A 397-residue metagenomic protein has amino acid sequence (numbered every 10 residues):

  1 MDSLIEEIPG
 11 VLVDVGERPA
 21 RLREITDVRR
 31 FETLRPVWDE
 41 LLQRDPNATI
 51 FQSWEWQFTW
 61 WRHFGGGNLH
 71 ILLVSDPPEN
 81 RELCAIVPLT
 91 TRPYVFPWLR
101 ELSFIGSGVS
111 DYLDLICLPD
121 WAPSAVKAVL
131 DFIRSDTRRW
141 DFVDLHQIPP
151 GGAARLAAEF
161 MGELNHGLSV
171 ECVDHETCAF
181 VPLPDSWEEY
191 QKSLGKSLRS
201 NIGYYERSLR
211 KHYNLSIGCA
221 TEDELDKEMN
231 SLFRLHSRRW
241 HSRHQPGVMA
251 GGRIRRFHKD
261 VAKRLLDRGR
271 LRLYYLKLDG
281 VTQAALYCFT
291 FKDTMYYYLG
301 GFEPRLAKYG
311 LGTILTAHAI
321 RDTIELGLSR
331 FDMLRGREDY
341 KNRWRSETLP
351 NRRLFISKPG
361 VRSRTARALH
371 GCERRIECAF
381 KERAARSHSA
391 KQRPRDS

Functional and structural regions predicted by a protein language model:
D2-E24, V28, T91, A154-E188 (+4 more regions): Active-site/acyl-donor-binding loops of N-acyltransferases
A20-G106, L145-C178, P182-K308, R395-D396: A conserved beta-strand-loop-helix scaffold within acyl/acetyltransferase catalytic domains
G106-R139: A gly/proline- and charged-residue-enriched helix-loop-helix capping module
W121-F132, K308-I320: Conserved acetyl-CoA-binding loop-helix of GNAT-fold acetyltransferases
I133, T137, L265, T323: Hydrophobic pocket-lining residues that define ligand/cofactor binding sites across diverse proteins
R138-Q147, T323-L334: Conserved GNAT acetyl-CoA-binding A-motif
G280, G312, T316-A319, T323 (+2 more regions): Hydrophobic, well-ordered secondary-structure elements that form the walls of internal hydrophobic environments
